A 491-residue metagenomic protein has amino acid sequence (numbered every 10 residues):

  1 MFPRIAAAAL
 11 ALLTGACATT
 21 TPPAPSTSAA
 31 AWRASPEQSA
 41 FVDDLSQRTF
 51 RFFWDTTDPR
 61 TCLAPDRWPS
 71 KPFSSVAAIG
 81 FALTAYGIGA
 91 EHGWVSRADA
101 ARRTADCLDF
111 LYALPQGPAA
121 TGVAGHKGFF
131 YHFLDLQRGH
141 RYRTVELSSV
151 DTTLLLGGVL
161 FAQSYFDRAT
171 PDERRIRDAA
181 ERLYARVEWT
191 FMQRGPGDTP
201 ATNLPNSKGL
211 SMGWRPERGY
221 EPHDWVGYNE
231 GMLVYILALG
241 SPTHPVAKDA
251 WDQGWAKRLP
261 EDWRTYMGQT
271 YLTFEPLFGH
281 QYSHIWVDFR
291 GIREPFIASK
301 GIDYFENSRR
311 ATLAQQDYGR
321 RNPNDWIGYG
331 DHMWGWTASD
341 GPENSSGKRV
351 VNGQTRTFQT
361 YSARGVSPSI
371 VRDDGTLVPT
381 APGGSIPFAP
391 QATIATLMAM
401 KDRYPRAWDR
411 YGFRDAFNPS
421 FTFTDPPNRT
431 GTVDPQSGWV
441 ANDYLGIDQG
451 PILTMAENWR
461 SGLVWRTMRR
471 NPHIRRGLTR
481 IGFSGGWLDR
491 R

Functional and structural regions predicted by a protein language model:
M1-A6: Bacterial N-terminal signal peptides that target proteins for export
A8-L10: Nucleotide/phosphate-binding catalytic cleft detector across ATP-hydrolyzing and phosphate-transferring enzymes
L13-A16: C-terminal motif of bacterial Sec signal peptides marking the signal peptidase cleavage site
A18-T20: Bacterial signal peptide processing site
T27-R491: Ser/Thr/Asn(+Pro)-rich, low-complexity disordered segments
